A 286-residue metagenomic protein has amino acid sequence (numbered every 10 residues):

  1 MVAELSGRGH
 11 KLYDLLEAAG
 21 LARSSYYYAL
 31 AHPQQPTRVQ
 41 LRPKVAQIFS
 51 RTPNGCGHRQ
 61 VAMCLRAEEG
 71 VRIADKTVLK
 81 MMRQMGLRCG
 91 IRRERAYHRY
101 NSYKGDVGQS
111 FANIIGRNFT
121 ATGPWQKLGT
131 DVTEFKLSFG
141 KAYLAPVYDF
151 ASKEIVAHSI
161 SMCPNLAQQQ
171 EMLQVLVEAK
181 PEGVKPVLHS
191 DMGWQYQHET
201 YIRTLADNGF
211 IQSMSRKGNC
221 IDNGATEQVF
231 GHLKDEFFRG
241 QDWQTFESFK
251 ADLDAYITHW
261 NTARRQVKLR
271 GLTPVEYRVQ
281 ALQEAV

Functional and structural regions predicted by a protein language model:
M1-H10, A46-R51: Short, amphipathic alpha-helical "recognition" segments used to contact nucleic acids or chromatin
L15-L16, Y26, V45, V61 (+15 more regions): Mobile genetic element proteins and their domesticated derivatives, centered on retroelements and DNA transposons
L21-G123, N219, V275-L282: Basic, flexible linker segments flanking DNA-binding modules in nucleic acid-interacting mobile-element proteins
Q35, P53, G70, T120 (+4 more regions): Conserved, non-catalytic sequence blocks in retroelement Pol enzymes and Pol-derived host proteins
R117-V156, M162-A167: An active-site-proximal beta-strand-loop segment
K136, S159-E182, Q197: Active-site beta-loop-alpha junctions of metal-dependent nucleic acid enzymes, especially the RNase H-like/DDE
S190-M192, H198-E199, M214-K234, T245-D254 (+1 more regions): RNase H-like two-metal-ion nuclease catalytic core shared by retroviral integrases and related mobile-element nucleases
A206-N208, H232-V286: C-terminal domain-tail junction helix/linker
